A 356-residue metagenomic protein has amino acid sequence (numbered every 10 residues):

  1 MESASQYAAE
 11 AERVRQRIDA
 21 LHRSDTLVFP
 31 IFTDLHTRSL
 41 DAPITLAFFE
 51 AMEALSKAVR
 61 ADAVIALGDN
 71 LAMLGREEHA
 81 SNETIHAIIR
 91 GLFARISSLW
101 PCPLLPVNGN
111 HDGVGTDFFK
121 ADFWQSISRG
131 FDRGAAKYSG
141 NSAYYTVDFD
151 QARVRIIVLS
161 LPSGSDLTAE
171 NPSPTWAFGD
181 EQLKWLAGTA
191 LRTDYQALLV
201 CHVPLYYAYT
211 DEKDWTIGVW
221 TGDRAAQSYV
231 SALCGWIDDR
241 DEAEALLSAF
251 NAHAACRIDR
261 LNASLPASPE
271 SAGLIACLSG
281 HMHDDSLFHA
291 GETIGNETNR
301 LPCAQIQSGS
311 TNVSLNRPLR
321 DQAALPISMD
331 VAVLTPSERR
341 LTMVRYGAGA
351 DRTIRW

Functional and structural regions predicted by a protein language model:
M1-E83: N-terminal active-site segment of His-dependent metallophosphoesterases
Q6-R17, R76-T193, A252, E270 (+4 more regions): Extended active-site neighborhood of metal-dependent phosphoesterases/phosphodiesterases
H22, E53-A63, S98-L99, R155-I157 (+1 more regions): His/acidic metal-ligating clusters that form di-metal
F29-I31, V64-A66, P106, L199 (+1 more regions): Residue-level marker for buried hydrophobic side chains located in beta-strands that build the well-ordered beta-sheet
D34, G68-D69, G109-N110, H202 (+1 more regions): Active-site glycine-centered loops adjacent to acidic/histidine catalytic or metal-binding residues that shape
T37, L71-A72, D112, L205 (+1 more regions): Short active-site segment of divalent metal-dependent hydrolases/proteases that encodes the spacing between
T37-P43, S165-A169, A208, V313-R317 (+1 more regions): Short, solvent-exposed loop/turn elements at domain surfaces
V344-R355: Short, solvent-exposed aromatic-acidic interface loops
